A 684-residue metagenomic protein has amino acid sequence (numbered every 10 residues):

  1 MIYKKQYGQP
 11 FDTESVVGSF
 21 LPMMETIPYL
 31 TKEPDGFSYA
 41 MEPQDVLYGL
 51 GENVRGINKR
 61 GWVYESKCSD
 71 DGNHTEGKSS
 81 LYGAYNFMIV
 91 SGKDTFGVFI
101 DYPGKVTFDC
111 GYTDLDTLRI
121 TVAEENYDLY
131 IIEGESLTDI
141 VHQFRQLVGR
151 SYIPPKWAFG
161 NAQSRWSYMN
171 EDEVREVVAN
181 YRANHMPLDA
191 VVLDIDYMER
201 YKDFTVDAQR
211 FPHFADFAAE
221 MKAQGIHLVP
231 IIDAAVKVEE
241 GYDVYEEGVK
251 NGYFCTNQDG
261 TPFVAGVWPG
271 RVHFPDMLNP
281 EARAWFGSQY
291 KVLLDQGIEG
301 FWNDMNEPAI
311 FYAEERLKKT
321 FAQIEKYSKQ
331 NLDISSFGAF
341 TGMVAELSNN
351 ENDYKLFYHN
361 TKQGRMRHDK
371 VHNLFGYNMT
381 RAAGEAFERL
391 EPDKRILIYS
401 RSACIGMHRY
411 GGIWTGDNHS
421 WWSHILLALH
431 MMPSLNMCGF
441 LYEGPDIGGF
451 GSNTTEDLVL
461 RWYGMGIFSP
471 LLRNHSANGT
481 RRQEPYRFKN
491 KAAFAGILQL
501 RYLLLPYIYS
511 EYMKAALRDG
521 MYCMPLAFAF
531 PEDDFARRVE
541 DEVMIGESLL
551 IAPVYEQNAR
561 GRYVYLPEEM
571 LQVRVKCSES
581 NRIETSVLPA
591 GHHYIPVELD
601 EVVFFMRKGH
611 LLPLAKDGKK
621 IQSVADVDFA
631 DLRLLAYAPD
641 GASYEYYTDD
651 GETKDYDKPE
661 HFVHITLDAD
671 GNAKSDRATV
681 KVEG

Functional and structural regions predicted by a protein language model:
M1-P155, R165-W166, E171, V178-A183 (+5 more regions): Catalytic and substrate-binding clefts that recognize carbohydrates or anionic sugar/phosphate headgroups
F37, N73, L374-F375, T380-I396 (+4 more regions): Catalytic core of carbohydrate-active enzymes
Y64-C68, L81-A84, R175, R283 (+3 more regions): Short, hydrophobic/amphipathic alpha-helical packing segments that form internal helix faces or helix-helix interfaces
G77, G97-F99, T107-C110, D139-V141 (+11 more regions): Short helix/loop capping segments that flank catalytic or ligand/cofactor-binding pockets
Y82-N86, K93-T95, P103, N126 (+9 more regions): Extracellular structured ligand-interaction cores
I89-D94, N257-D259, P567-E568: Short acidic-glycine loop/turn motifs at beta-strand connectors
R150-S164, T261-F274: N-terminal small/glycine-rich loop or linker at the start of catalytic domains across soluble metabolic enzymes
P187-F494, F530: Aromatic- and carboxylate-enriched substrate-binding clefts and catalytic-loop regions of carbohydrate-active enzymes
